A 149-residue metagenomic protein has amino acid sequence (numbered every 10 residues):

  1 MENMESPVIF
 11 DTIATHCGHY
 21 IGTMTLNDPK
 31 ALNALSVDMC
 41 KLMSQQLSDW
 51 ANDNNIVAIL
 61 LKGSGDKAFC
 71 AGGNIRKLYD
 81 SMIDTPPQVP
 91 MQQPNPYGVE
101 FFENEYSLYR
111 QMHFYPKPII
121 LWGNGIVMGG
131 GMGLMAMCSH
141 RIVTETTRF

Functional and structural regions predicted by a protein language model:
M1-K62: Conserved CoA-thioester-binding segment of acyl-CoA-metabolizing enzymes
K30, D66-K67, F149: Glycine-centered loop/turn positions within well-structured domains that cap or flank conserved ligand/cofactor-binding
D38-M39, N74-K77, L134-M137: Short, glycine/charged-enriched secondary-structure capping and boundary segments
Q46-L47, V57, P86-P90, P96 (+2 more regions): Active-site entrance/lid segments in N-terminal catalytic domains of soluble metabolic enzymes
K62-G63, G123: Short beta-strand/turn micro-motifs composed of small residues that flank or help shape donor/cofactor-binding pockets
G63-S107: Glycine- (often His-adjacent) and acidic-residue-rich active-site loop that binds/positions the CoA thioester
M112-F149: Glycine-rich beta-to-alpha active-site loop
